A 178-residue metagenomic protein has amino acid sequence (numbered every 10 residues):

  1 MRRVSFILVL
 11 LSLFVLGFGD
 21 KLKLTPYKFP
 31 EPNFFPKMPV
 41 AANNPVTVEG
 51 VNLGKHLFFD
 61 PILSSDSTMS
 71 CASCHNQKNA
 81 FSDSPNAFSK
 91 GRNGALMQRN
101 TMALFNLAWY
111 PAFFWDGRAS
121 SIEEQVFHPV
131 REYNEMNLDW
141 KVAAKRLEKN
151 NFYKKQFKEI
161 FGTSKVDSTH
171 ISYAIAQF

Functional and structural regions predicted by a protein language model:
R2-V9: Sec-dependent signal peptide recognition, specifically the positively charged N-region followed immediately by
S5, G17-F178: Periplasmic c-type cytochrome electron-transfer domains
L10-F18: Hydrophobic h-region of N-terminal signal peptides that target proteins for export in Gram-negative bacteria
